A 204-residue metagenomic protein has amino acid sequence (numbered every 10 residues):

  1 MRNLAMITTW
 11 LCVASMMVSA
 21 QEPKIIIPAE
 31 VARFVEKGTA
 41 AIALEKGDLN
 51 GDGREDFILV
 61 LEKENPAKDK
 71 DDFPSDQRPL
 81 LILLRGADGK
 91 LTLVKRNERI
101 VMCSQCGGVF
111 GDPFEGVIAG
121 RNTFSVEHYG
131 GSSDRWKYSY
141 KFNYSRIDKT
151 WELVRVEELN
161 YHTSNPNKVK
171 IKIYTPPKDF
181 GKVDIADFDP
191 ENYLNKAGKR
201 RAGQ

Functional and structural regions predicted by a protein language model:
M1-E22: Bacterial Sec-dependent N-terminal signal peptides
A20, F114-Q204: Acidic, small-residue rich beta-repeat scaffolds with periodic aromatic anchors
Q21-K37, D88-V109: Blade-edge motifs of beta-propeller repeat domains
E22-E55, K63: Start-of-domain marker
F34-V35, K68-D76, G130-S133: Short consensus segments that form the blades of beta-propeller domains, in both extracellular/periplasmic
A40-L49, F110-R121: Beta-propeller blade termini
L49-E62, I118-H128: Acidic/hydrophobic-patterned starts of short beta strands in beta-sheet-rich repeat architectures
A67-N97, F142-Y144: Beta-propeller blade repeat segments, especially FG-GAP/WD-type strand-to-loop junctions in 6- to 7-bladed propeller
